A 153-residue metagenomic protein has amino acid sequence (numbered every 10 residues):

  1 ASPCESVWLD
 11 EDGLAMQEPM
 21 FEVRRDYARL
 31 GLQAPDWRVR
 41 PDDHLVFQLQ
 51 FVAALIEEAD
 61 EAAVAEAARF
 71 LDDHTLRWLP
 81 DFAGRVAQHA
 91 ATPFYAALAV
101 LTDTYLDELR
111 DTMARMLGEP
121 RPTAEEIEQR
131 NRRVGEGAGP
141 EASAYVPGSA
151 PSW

Functional and structural regions predicted by a protein language model:
A1-W153: Surface/interface-facing alpha-helical segments and adjacent flexible terminal/loop regions used for partner/assembly
